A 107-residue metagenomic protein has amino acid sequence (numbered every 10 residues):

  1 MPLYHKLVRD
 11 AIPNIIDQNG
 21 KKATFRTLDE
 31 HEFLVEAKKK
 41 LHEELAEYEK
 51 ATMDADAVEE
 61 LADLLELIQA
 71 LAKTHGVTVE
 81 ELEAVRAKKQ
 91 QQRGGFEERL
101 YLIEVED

Functional and structural regions predicted by a protein language model:
M1-D107: Flexible "arm" and connector segments at domain edges
